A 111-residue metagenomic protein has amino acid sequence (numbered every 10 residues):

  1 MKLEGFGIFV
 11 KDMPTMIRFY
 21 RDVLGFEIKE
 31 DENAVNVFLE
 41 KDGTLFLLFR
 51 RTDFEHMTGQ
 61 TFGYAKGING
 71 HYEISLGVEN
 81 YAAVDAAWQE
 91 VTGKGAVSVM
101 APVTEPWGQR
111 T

Functional and structural regions predicted by a protein language model:
M1-E4, E27-T111: Vicinal oxygen chelate
V10-M13, P106-G108: Conserved beta-strand-loop-alpha-helix junction that forms the acyl-donor binding cleft
K11-T15, E79-A82: A generic structural signal for alpha-helix starts
M16-R21, V91: Conserved active-site tyrosine of GNAT-family acetyltransferases
